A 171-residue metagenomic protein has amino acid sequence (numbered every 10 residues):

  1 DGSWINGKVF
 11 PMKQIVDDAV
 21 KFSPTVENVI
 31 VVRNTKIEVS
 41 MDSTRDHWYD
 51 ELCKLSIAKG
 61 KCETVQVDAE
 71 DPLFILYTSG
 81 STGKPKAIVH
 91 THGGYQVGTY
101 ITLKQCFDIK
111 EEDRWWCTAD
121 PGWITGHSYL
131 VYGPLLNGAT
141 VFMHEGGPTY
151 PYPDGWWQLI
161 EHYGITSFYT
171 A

Functional and structural regions predicted by a protein language model:
D1-E51, A171: Structural core segment of the AMP-binding/adenylate-forming
D17, T64, D154-W157: Short hydrophobic/charged patches on amphipathic alpha-helices used for structural packing and interfaces
V29-V31, D42-Y77, K84, H92-G94 (+2 more regions): Conserved pre-ATP/AMP-binding loop-to-beta segment of ANL
Q96-R114, I124-S167: Conserved AMP-binding/adenylation subdomain of ANL enzymes
D120: Residue(s) in the substrate-gating loop at a strand-loop-helix junction that position the organic substrate next
